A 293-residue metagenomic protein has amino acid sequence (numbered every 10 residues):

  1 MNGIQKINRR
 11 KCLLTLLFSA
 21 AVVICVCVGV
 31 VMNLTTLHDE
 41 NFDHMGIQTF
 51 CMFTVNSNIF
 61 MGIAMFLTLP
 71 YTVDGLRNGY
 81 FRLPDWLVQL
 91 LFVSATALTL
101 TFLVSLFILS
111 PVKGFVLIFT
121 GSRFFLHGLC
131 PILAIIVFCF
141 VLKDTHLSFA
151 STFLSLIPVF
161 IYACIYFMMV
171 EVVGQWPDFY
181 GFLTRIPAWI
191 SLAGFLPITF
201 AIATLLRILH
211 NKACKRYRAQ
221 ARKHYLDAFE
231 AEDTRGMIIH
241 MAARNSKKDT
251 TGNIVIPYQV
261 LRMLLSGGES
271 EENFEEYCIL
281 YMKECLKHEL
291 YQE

Functional and structural regions predicted by a protein language model:
G3-A21: N-terminal membrane topogenic signal
V22-L37: Alpha-helical transmembrane segments of multi-pass membrane proteins
N33-N41, L106-F115, E171-Q175: Juxtamembrane "helix-exit" motif on the non-cytosolic side of transmembrane helices
H44-M52, G114-F125, A150-S151, G181-I186: Non-cytosolic membrane-interface motifs at loop->transmembrane helix junctions
L67-G75, L100-F115, I136-F140: Membrane-helix exit/interface motif
G79-A97, S151-S155: Interfacial segments of alpha-helical transmembrane regions
P131-S148: Alpha-helical transmembrane segments in multipass membrane proteins, preferentially the mid-helix core
V173-I208: Membrane-interface transmembrane-helix boundary segments in multi-pass integral membrane proteins
